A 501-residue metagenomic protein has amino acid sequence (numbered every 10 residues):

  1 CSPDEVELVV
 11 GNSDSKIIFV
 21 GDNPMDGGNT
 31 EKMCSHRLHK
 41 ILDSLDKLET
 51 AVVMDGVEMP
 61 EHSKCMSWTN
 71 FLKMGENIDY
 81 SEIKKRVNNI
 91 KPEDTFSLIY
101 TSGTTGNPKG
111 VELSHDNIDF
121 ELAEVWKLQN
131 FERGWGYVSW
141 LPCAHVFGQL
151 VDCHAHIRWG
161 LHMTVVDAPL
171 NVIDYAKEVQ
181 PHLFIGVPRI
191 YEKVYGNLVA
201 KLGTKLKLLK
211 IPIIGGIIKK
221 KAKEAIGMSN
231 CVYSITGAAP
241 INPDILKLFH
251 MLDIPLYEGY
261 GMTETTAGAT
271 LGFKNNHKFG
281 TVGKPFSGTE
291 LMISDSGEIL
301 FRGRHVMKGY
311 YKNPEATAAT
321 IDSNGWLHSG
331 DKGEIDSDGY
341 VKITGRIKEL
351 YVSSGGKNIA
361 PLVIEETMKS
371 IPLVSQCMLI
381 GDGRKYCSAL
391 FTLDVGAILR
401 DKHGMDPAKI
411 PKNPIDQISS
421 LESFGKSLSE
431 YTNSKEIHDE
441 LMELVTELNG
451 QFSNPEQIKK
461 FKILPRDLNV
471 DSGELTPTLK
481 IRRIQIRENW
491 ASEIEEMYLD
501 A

Functional and structural regions predicted by a protein language model:
C1-K73, E440: Structural core segment of the AMP-binding/adenylate-forming
V53, C65-M66, E76-Y100, N107 (+1 more regions): Conserved pre-ATP/AMP-binding loop-to-beta segment of ANL
M66, H182-I185, Y195-H277, E290 (+1 more regions): Gly/Ser/Thr-rich phosphate-binding loop
F96-L122: Conserved AMP-binding A3 loop
D119-G136, C143-K221, N230, P255: Conserved AMP-binding/adenylation subdomain of ANL enzymes
H277, V306-G330, E365, P407-I410 (+1 more regions): Conserved ANL (AMP-binding/adenylate-forming) active-site segment centered on the GW(Y/F)…HTG consensus within
P285, M292-S353: Conserved ATP-binding/catalytic segment of the ANL
Q376-L379, H438, M442-A501: Conserved C-terminal "lid"/linker of ANL adenylate-forming enzymes
